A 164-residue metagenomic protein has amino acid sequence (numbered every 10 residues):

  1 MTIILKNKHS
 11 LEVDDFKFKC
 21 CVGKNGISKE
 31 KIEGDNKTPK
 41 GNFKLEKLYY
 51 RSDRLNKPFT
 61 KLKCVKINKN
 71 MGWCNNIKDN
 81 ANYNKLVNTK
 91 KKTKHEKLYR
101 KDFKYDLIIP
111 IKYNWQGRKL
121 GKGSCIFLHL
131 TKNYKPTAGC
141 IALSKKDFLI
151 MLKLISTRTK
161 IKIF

Functional and structural regions predicted by a protein language model:
M1-A138, K146-F164: Cell wall/extracellular polymer interaction/catalysis modules
L143: A conserved hydrophobic position in a structured secondary element of the catalytic/binding core that shapes
